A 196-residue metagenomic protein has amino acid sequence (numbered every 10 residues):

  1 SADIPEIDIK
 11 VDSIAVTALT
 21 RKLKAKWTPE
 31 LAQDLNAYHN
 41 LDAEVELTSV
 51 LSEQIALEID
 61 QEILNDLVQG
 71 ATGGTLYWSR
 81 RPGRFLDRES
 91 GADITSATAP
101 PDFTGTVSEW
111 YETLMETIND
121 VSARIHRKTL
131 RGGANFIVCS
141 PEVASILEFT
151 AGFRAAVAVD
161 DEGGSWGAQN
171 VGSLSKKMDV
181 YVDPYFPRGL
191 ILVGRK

Functional and structural regions predicted by a protein language model:
S1-K196: Subunit-assembly interface segments of extracellular/virion macromolecular structures
